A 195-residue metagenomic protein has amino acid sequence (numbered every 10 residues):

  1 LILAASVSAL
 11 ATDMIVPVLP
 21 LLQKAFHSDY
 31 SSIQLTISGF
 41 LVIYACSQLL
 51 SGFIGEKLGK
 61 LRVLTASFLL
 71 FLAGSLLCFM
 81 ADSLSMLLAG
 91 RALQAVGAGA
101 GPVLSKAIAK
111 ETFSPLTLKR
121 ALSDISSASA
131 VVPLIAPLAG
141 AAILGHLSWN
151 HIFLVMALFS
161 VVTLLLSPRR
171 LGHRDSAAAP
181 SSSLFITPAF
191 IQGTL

Functional and structural regions predicted by a protein language model:
L3-Y30, S51: Extracytoplasmic
D13, L41-L49, P133-L134: Residue-level signature of mid-helix packing/kink "hotspots" within the transmembrane helices of 12-pass Major
C46-L84: Conserved MFS/SLC helix-loop-helix module at the cytosolic interface between two early adjacent transmembrane helices
F68, L72-S75, G90-R91, A157-L164: A generic transmembrane-helix signature of 12-TM secondary carrier transporters
M86, S123-P168: Helix-loop-helix hairpin linking two adjacent transmembrane segments in secondary transporters
G90-A128: Cytoplasmic helix-loop-helix junction between adjacent transmembrane helices in 12-TM secondary transporters
S167-P180: Helix-loop junctions on the cytosolic side of multi-pass membrane transporters, especially the intracellular loop
